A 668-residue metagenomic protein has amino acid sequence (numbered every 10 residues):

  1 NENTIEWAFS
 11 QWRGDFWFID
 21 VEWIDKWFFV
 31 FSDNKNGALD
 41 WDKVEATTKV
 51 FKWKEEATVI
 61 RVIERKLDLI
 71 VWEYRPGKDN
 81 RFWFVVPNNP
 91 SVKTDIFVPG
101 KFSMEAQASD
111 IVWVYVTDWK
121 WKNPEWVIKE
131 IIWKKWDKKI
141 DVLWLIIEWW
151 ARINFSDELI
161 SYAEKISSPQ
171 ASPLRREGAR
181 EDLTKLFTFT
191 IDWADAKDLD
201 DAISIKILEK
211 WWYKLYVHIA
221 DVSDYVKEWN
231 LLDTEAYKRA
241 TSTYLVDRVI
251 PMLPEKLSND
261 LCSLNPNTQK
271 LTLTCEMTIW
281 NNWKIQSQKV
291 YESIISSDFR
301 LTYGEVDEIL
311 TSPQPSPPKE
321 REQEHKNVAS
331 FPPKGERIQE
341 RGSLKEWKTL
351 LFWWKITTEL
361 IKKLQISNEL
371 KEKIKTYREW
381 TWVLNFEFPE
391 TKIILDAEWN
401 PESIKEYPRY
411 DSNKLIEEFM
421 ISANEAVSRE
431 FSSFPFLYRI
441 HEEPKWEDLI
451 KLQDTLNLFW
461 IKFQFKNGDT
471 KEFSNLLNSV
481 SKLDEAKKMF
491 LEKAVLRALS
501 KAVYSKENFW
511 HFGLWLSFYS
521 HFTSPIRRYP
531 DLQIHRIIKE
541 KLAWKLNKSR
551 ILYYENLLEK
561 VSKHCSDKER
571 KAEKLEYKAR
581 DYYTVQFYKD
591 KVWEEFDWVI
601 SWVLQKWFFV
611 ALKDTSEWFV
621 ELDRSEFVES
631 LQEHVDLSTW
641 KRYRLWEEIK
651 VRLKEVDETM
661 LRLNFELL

Functional and structural regions predicted by a protein language model:
N1-A171, A179-I219, S223-T272, D298-T311 (+3 more regions): Charge-lined substrate channels and their catalytic hotspots, especially those that engage the 3′ end of RNA
R75-P76, V112-Y115, E336, F419-V427: Structured alpha-helical segments in the cores of large, soluble enzyme domains
K138, E158-S168, A179-P313, K326-A329 (+2 more regions): Electropositive polyanion-binding surfaces
R175-E181, S316-E322, G335-R337, R341-G342: Glycine-biased, low-complexity coil/linker segments
